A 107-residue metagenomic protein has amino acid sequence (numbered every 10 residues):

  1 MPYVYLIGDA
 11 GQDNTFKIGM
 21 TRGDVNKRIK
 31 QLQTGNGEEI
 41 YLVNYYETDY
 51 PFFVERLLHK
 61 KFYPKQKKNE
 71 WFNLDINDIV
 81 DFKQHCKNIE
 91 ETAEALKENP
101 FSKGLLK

Functional and structural regions predicted by a protein language model:
M1-K107: Non-catalytic accessory segments flanking enzymatic or RNA/DNA-binding domains
